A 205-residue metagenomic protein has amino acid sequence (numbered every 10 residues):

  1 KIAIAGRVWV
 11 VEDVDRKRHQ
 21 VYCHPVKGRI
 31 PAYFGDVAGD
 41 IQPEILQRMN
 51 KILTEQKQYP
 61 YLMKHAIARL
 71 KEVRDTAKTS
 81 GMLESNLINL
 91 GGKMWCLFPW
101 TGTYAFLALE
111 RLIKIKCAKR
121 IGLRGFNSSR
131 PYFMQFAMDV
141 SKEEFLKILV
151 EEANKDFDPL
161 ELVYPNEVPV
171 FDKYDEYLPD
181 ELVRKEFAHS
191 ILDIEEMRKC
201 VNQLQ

Functional and structural regions predicted by a protein language model:
K1-Q205: C-terminal effector modules of nucleic-acid-centric enzymes and ribosome-associated factors
